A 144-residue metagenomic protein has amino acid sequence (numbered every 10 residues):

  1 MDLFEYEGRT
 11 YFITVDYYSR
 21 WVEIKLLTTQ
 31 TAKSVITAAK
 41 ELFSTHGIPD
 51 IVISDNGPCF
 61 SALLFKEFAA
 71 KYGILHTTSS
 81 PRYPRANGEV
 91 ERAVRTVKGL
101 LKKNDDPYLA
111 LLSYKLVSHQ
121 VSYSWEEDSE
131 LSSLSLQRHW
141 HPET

Functional and structural regions predicted by a protein language model:
M1-V97, Q120-T144: Retroviral integrase
L101-A110: Short, charged, surface-exposed loops that flank catalytic or proteolytic processing sites
